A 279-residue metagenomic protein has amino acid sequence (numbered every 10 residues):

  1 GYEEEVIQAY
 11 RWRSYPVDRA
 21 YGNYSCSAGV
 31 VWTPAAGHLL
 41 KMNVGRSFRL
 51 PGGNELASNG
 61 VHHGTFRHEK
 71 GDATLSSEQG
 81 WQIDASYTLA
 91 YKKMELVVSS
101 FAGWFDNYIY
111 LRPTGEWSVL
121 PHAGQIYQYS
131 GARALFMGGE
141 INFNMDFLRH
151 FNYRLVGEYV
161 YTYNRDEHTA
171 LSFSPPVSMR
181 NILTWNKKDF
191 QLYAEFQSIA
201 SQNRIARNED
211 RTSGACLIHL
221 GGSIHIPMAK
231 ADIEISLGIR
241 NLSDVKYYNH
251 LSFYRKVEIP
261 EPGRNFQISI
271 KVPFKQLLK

Functional and structural regions predicted by a protein language model:
E3-E5, F101-F105, I109, H122-R204 (+2 more regions): Gram-negative outer-membrane beta-barrel transporters
V6-S14, N54-N59, F66-H68, I109-E116 (+4 more regions): Outer-membrane beta-barrel translocator domains and adjoining extracellular loop/strand segments of Gram-negative
Y15-L39, F48-V97, A102-W104, S118-G139 (+3 more regions): Outer-membrane beta-barrel signature, preferentially recognizing the C-terminal barrel domain of Gram-negative
C26, L40-M42, L96-V98, Y153-L155 (+5 more regions): Transmembrane beta-strands of outer-membrane beta-barrel proteins
A28-W32, A85-L89, G139-M145, N181-W185 (+4 more regions): Residues on the lipid-exposed face of transmembrane beta-strands in outer-membrane beta-barrel proteins
T33-G37, G80, A90-M94, D146-H150 (+4 more regions): Outer-membrane beta-barrel channels and translocator barrels
H38, I205-T212, H219-S223: Short, glycine/charged-rich beta-strand-loop motifs at protein surfaces that mediate ligand recognition and catalysis
F48, W104-D106, Y153, S201 (+1 more regions): C-terminal beta-signal and adjacent terminal beta-strands/loops of Gram-negative outer-membrane beta-barrel proteins
